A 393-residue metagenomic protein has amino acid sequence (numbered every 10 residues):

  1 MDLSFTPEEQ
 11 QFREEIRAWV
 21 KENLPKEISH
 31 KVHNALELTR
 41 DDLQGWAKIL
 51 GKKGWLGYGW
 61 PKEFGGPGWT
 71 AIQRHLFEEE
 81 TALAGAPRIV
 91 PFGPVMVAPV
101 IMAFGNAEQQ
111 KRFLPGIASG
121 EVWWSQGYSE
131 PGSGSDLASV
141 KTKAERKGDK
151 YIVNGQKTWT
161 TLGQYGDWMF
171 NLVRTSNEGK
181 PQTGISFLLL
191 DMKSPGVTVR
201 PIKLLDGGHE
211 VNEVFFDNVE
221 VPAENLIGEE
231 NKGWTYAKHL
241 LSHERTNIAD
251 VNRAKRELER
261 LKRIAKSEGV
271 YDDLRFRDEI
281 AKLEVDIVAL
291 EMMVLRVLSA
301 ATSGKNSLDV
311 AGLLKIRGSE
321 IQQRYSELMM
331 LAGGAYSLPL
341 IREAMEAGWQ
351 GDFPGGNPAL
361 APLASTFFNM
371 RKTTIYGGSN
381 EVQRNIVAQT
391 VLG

Functional and structural regions predicted by a protein language model:
D2, I72, L76-F77, M96 (+3 more regions): Glycine-rich phosphate/cofactor-binding loops in nucleotide/flavin-utilizing enzymes
L3-F5, G196-M292, T373, Q389: Glycine-rich beta->alpha junctions and the first turn(s) of the following alpha-helix
I28-E37, K266, V270-R277, V288-G351: C-terminal helix-coil-helix/basic helical segment that borders enzyme active sites and/or dimer interfaces and provides
A47, G51-G120, L162-W168, I287 (+5 more regions): Internal helix-loop-helix
G120-Y128, L172: A short, Trp-centered hydrophobic/proline-enriched beta-strand micro-motif
T142-E145: A structural signal for short hydrophobic beta-strand segments in well-ordered beta-sheet cores
D149-K150, N154-R200: A short core secondary-structure module
T158-G163, L205-D206, K372-S379: Glycine-rich phosphate/pyrophosphate-binding beta-alpha loops
